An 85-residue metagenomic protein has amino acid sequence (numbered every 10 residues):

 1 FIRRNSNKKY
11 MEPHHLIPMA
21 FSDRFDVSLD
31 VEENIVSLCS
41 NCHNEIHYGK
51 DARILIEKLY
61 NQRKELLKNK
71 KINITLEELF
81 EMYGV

Functional and structural regions predicted by a protein language model:
F1-N34: Histidine-centered nuclease catalytic patch
R3, V36, N73-L76: Short linear sequence motifs
K9-H15, I54-Q62: Short cysteine/histidine-rich metal-coordination sites, predominantly Zn2+-binding motifs
D23-L29, L66-V85: Short Fe-S-cluster ligation motifs
L29-V31, R53, Q62-K64: Generic alpha-helical propensity signal that fires on short helical segments and nearby coil/disordered stretches
N34, L59-R63, L67, F80: Short, surface-exposed, charged/polar-biased interaction segments
I35-I54: Short Cys/His-centered divalent metal-binding micro-motifs
